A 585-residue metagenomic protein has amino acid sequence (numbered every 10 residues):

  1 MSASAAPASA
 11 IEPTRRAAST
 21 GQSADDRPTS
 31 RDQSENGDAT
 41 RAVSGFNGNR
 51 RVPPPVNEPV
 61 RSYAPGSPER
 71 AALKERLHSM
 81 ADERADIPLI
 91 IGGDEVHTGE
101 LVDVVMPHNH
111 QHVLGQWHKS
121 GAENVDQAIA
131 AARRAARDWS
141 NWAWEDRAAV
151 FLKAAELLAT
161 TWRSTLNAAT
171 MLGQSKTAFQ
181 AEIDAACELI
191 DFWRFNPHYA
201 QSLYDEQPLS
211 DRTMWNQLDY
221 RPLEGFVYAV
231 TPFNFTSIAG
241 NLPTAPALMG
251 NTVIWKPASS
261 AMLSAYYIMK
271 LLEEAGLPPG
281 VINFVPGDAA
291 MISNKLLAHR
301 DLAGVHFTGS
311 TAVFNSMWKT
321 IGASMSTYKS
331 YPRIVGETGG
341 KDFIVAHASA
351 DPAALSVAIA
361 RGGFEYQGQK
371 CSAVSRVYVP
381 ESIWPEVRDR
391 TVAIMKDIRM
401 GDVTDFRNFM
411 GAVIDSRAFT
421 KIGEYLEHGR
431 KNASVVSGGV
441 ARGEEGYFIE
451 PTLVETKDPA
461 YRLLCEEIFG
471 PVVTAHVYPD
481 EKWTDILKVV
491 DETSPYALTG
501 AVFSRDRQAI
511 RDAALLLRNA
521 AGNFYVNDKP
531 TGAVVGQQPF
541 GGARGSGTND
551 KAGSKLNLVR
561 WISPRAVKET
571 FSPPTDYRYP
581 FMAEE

Functional and structural regions predicted by a protein language model:
S2-V52, E58, S62, H108-W117 (+10 more regions): Conserved C-terminal structural/oligomerization subdomain of aldehyde/semialdehyde dehydrogenase
V52-M80: Amphipathic alpha-helical packing elements
K74-G99: Short, basic/aromatic recognition patches
T98-G99, V104-V105, H110-Y204, L487 (+1 more regions): Glycine-rich loop-to-alpha-helix module at the N-terminal edge of alpha/beta enzyme cores
Q111, A132, R147, G250 (+8 more regions): Residue-level signal for inorganic ion chemistry
D126-I129, A148-A155, R163, N167 (+12 more regions): Hydrophobic face of alpha-helices
M171, I190, A200-S356, G545 (+1 more regions): Rossmann-like NAD(P) dinucleotide-binding subdomain of oxidoreductase/dehydrogenase enzymes
L271-G276, A298-R300, G304, T311-P459 (+5 more regions): ALDH superfamily catalytic-core signature
